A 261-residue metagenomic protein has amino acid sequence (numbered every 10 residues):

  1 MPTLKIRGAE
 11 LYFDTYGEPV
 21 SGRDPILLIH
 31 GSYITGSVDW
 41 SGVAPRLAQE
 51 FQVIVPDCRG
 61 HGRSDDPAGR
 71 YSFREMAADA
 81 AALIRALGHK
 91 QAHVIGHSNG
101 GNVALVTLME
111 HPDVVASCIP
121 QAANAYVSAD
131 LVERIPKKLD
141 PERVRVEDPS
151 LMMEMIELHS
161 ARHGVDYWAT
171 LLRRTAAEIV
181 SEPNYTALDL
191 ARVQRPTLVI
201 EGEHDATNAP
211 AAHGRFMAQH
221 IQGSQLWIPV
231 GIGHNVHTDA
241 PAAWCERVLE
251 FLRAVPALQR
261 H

Functional and structural regions predicted by a protein language model:
A9-R63: Conserved HGGG/HGGXW glycine-rich cap/lid loop of the alpha/beta-hydrolase fold
S32, E203-A206, G231-G233: Acidic beta-to-alpha connecting loop that harbors the catalytic carboxylate
S41-A48, I54-I95: Active-site loop/oxyanion-hole signature of alpha/beta-hydrolase fold enzymes
N102-E110, V114-L151: Flexible "cap/lid" loop of the alpha/beta hydrolase fold
R173-D189: Active-site nucleophile elbow and catalytic-triad environment of alpha/beta-hydrolase enzymes
V193, V199-E201: Short beta-strand/loop motif that positions the catalytic acidic residue of the alpha/beta-hydrolase fold
A206-H213: Conserved alpha/beta-hydrolase "acid-adjacent" motif
S224-H261: Catalytic active-site module of serine/aspartate enzymes centered on a nucleophile-bearing elbow/loop
